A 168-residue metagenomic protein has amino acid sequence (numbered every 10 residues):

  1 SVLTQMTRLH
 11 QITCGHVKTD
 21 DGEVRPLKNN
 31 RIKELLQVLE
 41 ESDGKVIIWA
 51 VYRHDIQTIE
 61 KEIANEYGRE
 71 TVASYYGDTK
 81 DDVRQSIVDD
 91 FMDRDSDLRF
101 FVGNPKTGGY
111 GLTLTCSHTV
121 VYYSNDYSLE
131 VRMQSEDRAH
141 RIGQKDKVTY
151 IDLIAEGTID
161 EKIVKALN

Functional and structural regions predicted by a protein language model:
S1-L112: Conserved Helicase C-terminal RecA-like lobe
Q11, G77, N125, L153-E156: Active-site donor-binding loop signature of nucleotide-sugar glycosyltransferases
W49, G103-N104, Y122-S124, L153-I154: Conserved beta-strand segments of the P-loop GTPase G domain that flank and frequently precede/overlap
I59-E62, L112-C116, M133-Q134, V164-K165: Short amphipathic alpha-helical segments
F101, T119-V121, A139: Short, well-ordered beta-strand core segments
G108, D126-Y127: Flexible glycine-rich beta->alpha loop in the catalytic core of nucleotide-sugar glycosyltransferases
L112-N125, V148-D152: A short beta-strand element within the Helicase C-terminal
Y127-N168: A conserved SF2-helicase RecA2
